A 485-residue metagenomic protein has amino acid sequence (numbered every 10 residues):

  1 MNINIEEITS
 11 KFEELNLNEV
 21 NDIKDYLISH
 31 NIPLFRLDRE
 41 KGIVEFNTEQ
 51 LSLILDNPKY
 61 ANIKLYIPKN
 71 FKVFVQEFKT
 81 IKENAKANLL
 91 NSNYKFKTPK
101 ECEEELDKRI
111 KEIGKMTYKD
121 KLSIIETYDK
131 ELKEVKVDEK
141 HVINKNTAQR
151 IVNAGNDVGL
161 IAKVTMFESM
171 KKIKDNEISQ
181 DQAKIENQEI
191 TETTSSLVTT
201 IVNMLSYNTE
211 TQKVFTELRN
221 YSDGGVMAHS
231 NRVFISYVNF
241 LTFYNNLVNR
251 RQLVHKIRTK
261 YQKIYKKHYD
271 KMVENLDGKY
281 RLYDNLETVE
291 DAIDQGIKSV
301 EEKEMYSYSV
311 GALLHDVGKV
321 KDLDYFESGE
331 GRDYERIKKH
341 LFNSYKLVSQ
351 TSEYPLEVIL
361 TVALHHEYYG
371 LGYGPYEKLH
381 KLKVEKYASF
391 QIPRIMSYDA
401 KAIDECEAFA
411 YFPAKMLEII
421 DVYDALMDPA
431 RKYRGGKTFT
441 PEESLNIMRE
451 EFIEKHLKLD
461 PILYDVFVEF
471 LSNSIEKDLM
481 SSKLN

Functional and structural regions predicted by a protein language model:
M1-V254, N485: Non-catalytic interface/linker regions that flank or bridge core catalytic/transmembrane domains
T199-S309, L313, V317-Y325: Glycine- and small hydrophobic-enriched segments that form the cores of compact globular domains
N220-R232, S328-L341, K432-E442: Active-site metal-coordination segments of metallo-dependent hydrolases
R232, N343, K415-E418: Charged catalytic carboxylate motif
S236-Y244, V320, L347-T351, Y368 (+1 more regions): Signal-transmission/dimerization alpha-helices at domain junctions
K260-A312, E335-K338, V348-E418, D424 (+2 more regions): Histidine/acidic-rich helix-loop-helix segments that form or flank divalent-metal centers in metalloenzyme catalytic
D316-E330, Y369-G374, P429-A430, R434: Acidic, Mg2+-coordinating active-site segments of isoprenoid diphosphate-utilizing enzymes
